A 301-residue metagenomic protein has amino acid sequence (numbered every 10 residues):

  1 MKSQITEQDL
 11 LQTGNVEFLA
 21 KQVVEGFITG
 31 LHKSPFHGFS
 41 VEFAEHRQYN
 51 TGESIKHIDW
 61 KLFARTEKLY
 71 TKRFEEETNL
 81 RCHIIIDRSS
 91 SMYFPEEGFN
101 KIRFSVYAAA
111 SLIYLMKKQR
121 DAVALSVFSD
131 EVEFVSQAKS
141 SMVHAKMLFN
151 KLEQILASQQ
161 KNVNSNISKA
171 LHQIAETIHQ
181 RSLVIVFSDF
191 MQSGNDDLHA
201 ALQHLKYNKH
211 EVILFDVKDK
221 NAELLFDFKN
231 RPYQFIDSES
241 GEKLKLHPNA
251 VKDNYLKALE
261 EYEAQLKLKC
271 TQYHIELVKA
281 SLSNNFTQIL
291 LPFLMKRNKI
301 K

Functional and structural regions predicted by a protein language model:
M1-K139, L183, S188, A200 (+1 more regions): An amphipathic, basic-hydrophobic helix/alpha-beta surface used to engage anionic, phosphate-rich ligands or surfaces
M1-P35, E45, E176-S182, G194 (+1 more regions): Von Willebrand factor type A / integrin I
M92, E96, E153-Q160, H274-L277: Short amphipathic alpha-helical interaction patches enriched in hydrophobic/aromatic residues with interspersed Lys/Arg
M92, S193-G194: Catalytic P-loop NTPase motifs of RecA-like helicase/translocase cores
R103, K161-S168, Q192, K257-E260: Conserved phosphate-coordination/catalytic loops
Y107, S111, S165-H172, A264 (+1 more regions): Short, contiguous clusters of charged residues that form electrostatic/catalytic patches at enzyme active sites, used
V135-N150, Y273: Short, electropositive alpha-helical surface patch
H144-S182, D196, E223: Von Willebrand factor
